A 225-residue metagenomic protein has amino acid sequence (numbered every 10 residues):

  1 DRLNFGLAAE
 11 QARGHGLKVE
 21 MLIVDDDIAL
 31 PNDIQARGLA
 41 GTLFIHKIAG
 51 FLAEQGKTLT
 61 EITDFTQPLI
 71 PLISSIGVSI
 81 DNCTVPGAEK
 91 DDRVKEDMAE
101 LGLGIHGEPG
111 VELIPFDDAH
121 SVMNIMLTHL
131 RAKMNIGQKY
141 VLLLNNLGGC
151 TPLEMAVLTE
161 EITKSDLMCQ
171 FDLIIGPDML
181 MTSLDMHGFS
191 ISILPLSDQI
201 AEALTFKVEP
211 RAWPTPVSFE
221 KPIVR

Functional and structural regions predicted by a protein language model:
R2-L7, E20-E61, P68-S75: Active-site histidine-anchored catalytic micro-motif
A8-K18, L158-S165: A glycine- and small-aliphatic-rich helix-loop capping segment at beta-alpha/alpha-beta transitions that lines
E10-A29, G38, I200, F206-T215: Flexible glycine/proline-rich, aromatic-decorated loop/lid segments
R13-G14, L43, D92-K95, M134-I136 (+1 more regions): Solvent-exposed alpha-helices and their adjacent loops that cap or buttress functional pockets in soluble metabolic
A29-R37, V111, G176-L180: A short glycine/serine-rich beta->alpha loop
L30, Q55-V157: Mixed-charge interfacial surface used for oligomerization/domain docking and macromolecular partner engagement
H129-R225: C-terminal non-catalytic interaction/assembly regions of soluble proteins
